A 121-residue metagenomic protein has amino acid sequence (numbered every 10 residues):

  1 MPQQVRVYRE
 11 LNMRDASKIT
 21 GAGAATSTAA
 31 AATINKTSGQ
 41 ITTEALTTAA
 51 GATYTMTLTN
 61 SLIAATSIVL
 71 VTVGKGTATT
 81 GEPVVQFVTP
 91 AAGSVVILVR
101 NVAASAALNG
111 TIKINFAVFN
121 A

Functional and structural regions predicted by a protein language model:
P2-A65, G74-G76, T89-A121: Extracellular receptor-binding modules and their adjoining Ser/Thr/Gly/Asp/Asn-rich linkers
S67-V69: Short coil-to-beta transition motif at edge beta-strands of beta-rich domains
G81-P90: Glycan-recognition/cleft segments
